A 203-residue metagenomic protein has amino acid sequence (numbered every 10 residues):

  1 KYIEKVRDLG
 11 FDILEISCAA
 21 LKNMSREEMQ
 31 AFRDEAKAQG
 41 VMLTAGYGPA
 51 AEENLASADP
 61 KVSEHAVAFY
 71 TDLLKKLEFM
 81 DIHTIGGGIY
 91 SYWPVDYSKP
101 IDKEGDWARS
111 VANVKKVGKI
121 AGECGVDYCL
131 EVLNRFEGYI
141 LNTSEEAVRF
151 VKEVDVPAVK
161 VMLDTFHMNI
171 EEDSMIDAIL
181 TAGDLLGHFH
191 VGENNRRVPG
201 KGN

Functional and structural regions predicted by a protein language model:
K1-I3, A56-K61, I140-L141, V148 (+2 more regions): Gly/Pro-rich active-site loop or hairpin
Y2-L9, N23-G46, D72-I82, K115-C124 (+2 more regions): Acidic (Asp/Glu)-rich catalytic clusters
D12-A19, E53-D59: Glycine-/proline-rich flexible loop or hinge segments
I13-K37, I89-S98: Glycine-rich, proline-tolerant flexible connector loops at the mouths of alpha/beta enzymes
L14-I16, L43-G48, I85-G87, Y128-L130 (+2 more regions): Hydrophobic faces of well-ordered beta-strands that scaffold small-molecule active sites in alpha/beta enzyme cores
C18-A20, P49-A51, I89-W93, V132-F136 (+2 more regions): Active-site-proximal loop/turn and secondary-structure-junction residues that shape catalytic pockets, frequently
N23-Q30, P49, P60, E64-V67: Generic alpha-helical scaffold signal
K37-A38, L55-K160, I170-E172: Active-site acidic/histidine proton-transfer and metal-coordination neighborhood in alpha/beta enzyme cores
